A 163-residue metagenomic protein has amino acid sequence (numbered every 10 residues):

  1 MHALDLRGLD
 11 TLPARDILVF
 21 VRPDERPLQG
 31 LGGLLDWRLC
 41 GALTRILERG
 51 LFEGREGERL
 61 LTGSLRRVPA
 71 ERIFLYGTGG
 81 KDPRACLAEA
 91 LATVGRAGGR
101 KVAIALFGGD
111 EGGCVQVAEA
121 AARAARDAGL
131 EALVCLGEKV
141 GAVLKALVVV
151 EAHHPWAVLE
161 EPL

Functional and structural regions predicted by a protein language model:
M1-L163: Glycine-/small-residue-enriched capping loops at alpha/beta junctions
